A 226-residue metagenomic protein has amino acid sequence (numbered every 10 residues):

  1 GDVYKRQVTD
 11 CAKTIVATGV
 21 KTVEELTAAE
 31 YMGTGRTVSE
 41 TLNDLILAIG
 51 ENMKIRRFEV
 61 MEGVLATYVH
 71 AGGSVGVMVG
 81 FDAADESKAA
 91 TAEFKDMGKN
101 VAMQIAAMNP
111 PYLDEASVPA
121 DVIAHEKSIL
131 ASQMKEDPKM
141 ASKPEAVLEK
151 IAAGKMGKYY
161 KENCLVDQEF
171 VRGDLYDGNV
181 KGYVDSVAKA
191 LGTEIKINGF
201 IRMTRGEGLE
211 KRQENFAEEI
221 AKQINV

Functional and structural regions predicted by a protein language model:
D2-V226: N-terminal assembly/interaction segments in proteins that build large macromolecular machines
